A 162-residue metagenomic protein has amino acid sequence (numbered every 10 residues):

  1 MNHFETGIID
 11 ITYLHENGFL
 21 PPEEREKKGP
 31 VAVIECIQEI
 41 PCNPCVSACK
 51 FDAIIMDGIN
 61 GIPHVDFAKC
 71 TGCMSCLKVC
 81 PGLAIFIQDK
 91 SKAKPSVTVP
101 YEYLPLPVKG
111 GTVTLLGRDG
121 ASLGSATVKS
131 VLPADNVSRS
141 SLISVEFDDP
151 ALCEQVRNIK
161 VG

Functional and structural regions predicted by a protein language model:
G18-P41, I54-G72, Q88-Y103: Ferredoxin-like iron-sulfur electron-transfer modules
I40-F51, T71-L83: Local cysteine-cluster metal-coordination motifs and their immediate loop/turn environment, predominantly Fe-S cluster
L106-V108: Short, well-ordered loop/turn sites that connect or cap secondary structure elements
T114-L116: A generic structural signal for residues embedded in beta-strands
A121-D135: Short beta-strand-centered aromatic/proline hotspots
P133-F147: Short, solvent-exposed secondary-structure boundary/capping segments
R157-G162: Intrinsically disordered, low-complexity, charged/polar segments
